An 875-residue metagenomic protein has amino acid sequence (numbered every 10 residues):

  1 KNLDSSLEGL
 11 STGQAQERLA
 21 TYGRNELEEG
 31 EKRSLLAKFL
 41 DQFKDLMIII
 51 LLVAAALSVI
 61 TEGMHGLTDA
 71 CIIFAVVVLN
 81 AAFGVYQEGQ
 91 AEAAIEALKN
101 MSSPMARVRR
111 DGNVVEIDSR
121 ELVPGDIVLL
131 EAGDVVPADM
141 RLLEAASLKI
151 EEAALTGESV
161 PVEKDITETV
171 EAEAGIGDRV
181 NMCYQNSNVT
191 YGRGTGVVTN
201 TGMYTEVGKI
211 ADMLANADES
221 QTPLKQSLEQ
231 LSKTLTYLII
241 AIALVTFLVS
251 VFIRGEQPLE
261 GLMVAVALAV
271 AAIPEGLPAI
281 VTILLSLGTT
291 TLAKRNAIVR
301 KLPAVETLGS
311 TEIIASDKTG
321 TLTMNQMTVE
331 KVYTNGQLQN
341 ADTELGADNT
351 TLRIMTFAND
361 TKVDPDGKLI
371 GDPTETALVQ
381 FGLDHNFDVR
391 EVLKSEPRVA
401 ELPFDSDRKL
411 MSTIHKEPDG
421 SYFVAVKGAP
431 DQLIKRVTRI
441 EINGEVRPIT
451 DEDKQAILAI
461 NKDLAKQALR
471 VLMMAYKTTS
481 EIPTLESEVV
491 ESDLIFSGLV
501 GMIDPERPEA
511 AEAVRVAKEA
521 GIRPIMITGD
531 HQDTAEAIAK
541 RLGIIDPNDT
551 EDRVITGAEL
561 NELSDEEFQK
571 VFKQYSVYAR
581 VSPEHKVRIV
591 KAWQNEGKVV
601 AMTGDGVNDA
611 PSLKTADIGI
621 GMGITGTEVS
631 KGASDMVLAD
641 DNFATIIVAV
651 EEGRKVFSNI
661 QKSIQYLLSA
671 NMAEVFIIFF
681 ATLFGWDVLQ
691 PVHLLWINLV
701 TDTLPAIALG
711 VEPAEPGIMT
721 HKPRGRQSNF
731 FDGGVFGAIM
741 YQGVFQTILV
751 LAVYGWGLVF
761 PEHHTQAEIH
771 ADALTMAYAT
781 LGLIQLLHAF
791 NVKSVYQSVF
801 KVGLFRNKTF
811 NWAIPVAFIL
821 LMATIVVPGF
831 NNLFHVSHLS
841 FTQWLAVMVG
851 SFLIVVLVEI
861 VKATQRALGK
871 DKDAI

Functional and structural regions predicted by a protein language model:
K1-P723, S728-F731, V744, H763 (+2 more regions): Conserved cytosolic headpiece of P-type ATPases
M64, A738-V753: Alpha-helical transmembrane segments of multi-pass integral membrane proteins
T701, T775-A789: Generic alpha-helical transmembrane segments
G755, V759-F760, I769: Long hydrophobic segments that form regular secondary structure
E768-I769, I784: Membrane-interface segments at the starts/ends of alpha-helical transmembrane spans
V792: A C-terminal functional module that forms or caps the active site or interfaces directly with catalytic machinery
